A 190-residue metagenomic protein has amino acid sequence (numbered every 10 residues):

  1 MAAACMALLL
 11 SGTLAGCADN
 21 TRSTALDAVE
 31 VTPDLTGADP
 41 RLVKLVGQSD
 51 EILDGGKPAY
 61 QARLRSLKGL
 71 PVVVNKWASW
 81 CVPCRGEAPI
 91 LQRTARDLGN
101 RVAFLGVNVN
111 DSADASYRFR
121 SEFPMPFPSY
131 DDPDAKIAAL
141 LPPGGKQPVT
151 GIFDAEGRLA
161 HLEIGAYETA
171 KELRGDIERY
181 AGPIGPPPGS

Functional and structural regions predicted by a protein language model:
M1-D54, G175, I184-S190: N-terminal targeting signals for export/organelle localization
Q48-V72: A short beta-strand-turn-helix
R63-R85, L91: Short active-site neighborhood of thiol/selenol oxidoreductases, capturing the structured segment around
V73-V74, F104, T150: Hydrophobic beta-strand anchors of alpha/beta hydrolase catalytic cores
K76-A78, V107-N110, D132-P133, E163-G165: Active-site-proximal beta-strand/loop segments in catalytic clefts of secreted hydrolases
K76-W77, F119, F127: Conserved hydrophobic/aromatic "anchor" residues that stabilize well-ordered secondary structure elements
R85-F123, P133-L140: Structural microenvironment flanking redox-active thiols in thiol-disulfide oxidoreductases
S121-P126, P133-S190: Thiol/disulfide oxidoreductase modules built on the thioredoxin-like
